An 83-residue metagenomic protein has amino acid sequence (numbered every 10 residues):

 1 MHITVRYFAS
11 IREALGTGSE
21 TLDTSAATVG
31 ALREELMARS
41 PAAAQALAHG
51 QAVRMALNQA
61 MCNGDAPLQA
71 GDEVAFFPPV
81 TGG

Functional and structural regions predicted by a protein language model:
M1-G82: Ubiquitin-like/PB1-type beta-grasp interaction modules and other compact soluble beta-rich domains
